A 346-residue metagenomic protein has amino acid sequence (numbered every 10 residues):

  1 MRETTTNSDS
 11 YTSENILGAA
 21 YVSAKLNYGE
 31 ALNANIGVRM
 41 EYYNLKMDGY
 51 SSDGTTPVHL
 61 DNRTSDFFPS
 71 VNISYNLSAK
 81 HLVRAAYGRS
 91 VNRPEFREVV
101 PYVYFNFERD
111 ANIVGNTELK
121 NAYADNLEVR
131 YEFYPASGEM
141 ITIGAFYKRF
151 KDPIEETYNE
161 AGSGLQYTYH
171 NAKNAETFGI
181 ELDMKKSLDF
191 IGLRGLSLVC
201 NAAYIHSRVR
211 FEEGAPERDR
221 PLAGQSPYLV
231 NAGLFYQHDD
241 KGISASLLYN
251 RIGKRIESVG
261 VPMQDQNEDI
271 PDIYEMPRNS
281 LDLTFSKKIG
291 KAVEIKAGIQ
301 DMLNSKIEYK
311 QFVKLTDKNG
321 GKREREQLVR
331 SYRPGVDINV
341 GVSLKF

Functional and structural regions predicted by a protein language model:
M1-S78, Y104: Signature of Gram-negative outer-membrane beta-barrel scaffolds
S8, N116, K120, N126 (+3 more regions): Outer membrane beta-barrel strand-and-loop segments of large Gram-negative receptors, especially TonB-dependent
V22, L26-Y28, L32, I73-L77 (+6 more regions): Residue-level signature of outer-membrane beta-barrel architecture
A31-A34, K80-V83, S137-I141, I191-L196 (+2 more regions): Repeated loop/turn-to-beta-strand initiation elements of outer-membrane beta-barrel proteins
M40-K46, Y87-R93, V100-Y102, F133 (+6 more regions): Transmembrane beta-strands of outer-membrane beta-barrel pores
K46-G54, F96-Y102, R109-D110, P153-A161 (+3 more regions): Outer-membrane beta-barrel translocator domains and adjoining extracellular loop/strand segments of Gram-negative
F146-R149, Q166-V259: Gram-negative outer-membrane beta-barrel transporters
K151, R251-M263, S286-F346: C-terminal beta-signal and adjacent terminal beta-strands/loops of Gram-negative outer-membrane beta-barrel proteins
